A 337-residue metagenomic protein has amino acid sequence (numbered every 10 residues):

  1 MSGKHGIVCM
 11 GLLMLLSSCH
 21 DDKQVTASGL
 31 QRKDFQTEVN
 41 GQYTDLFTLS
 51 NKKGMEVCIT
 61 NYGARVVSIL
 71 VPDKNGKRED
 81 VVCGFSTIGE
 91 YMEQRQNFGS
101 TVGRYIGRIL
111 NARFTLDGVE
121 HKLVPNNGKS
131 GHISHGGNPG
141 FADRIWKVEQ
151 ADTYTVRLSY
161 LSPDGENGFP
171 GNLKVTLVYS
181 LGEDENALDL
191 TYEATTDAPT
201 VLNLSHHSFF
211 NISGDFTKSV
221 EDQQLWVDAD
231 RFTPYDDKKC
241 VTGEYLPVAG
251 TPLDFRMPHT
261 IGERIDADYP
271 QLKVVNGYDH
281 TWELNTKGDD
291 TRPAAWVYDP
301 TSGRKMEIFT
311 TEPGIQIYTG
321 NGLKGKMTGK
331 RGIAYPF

Functional and structural regions predicted by a protein language model:
M1-I7: Bacterial N-terminal signal peptides that target proteins for export
V8-L13: Hydrophobic helical h-region of N-terminal Sec-dependent signal peptides in bacterial secretory/periplasmic proteins
L16-S18: C-terminal motif of bacterial Sec signal peptides marking the signal peptidase cleavage site
H20-M55, N61-F337: An exposed, glycine/acidic-rich loop-and-rim segment of catalytic or binding clefts
